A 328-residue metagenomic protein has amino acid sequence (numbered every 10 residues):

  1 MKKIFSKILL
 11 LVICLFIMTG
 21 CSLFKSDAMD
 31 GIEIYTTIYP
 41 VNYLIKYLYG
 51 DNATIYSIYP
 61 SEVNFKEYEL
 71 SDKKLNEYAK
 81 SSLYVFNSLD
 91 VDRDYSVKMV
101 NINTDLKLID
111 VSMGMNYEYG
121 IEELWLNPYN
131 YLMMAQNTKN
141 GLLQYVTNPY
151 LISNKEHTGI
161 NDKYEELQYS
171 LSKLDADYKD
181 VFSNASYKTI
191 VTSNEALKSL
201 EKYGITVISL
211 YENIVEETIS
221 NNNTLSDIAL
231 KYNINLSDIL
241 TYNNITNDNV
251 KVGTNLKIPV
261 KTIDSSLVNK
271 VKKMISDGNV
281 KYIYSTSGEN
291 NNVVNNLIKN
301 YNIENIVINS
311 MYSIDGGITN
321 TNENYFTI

Functional and structural regions predicted by a protein language model:
I4-K25: Sec-dependent N-terminal signal peptides of Gram-positive bacterial secreted proteins and lipoproteins
K7-C14, I58, Y68, N235 (+1 more regions): Homeobox/homeodomain signature
I8-L9, E33, E217, T241: Generic detector of short alpha-helix boundary/capping microenvironments and adjacent low-complexity segments
C21-S220, D227, K231, T254-I328: Extracytoplasmic metal-acquisition and chelation regions
N221-T254: LysM (lysin motif) carbohydrate-binding repeats in extracellular/periplasmic proteins that recognize
